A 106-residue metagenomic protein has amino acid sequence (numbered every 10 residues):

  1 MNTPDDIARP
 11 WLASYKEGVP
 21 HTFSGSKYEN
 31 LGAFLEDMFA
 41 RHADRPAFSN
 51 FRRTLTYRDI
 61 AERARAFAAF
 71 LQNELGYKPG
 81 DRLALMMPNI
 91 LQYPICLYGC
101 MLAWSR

Functional and structural regions predicted by a protein language model:
M1-Y28: Flexible, non-catalytic linker and terminal segments flanking ANL/adenylate-forming cores
F23, K27, E36, D44-Y98: Conserved AMP-binding/adenylate-forming core of the ANL superfamily
L31: Conserved donor sugar-nucleotide recognition element shared by glycan-biosynthetic enzymes
M101: Anion (oxyanion) recognition and catalysis
W104: Structured binding elements
